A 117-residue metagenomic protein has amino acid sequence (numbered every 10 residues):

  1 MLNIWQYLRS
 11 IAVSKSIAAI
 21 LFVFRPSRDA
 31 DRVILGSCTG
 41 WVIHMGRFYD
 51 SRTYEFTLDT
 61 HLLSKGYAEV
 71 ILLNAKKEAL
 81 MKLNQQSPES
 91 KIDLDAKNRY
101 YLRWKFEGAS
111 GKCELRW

Functional and structural regions predicted by a protein language model:
M1-T39, R99-Y101, S110: Glycan-recognition and processing domains
S37-F48: Non-catalytic, beta-strand-enriched accessory regions in extracellular/secretory proteins and membrane protein
H44-G46, P88-D95: Exposed aromatic-hydrophobic patches
G46-S64: Beta-rich globular "head" domains
Y49, Q85-S87, F106-G108: A generic beta-sheet turn/junction motif
R52-T57, I92-K112, R116-W117: Noncatalytic modules at the cell exterior or secretory-pathway interfaces, chiefly beta-strand-rich lectin/adhesion
S64-L80, L115-W117: Short, surface-exposed beta-strand/strand-loop-strand elements in extracellular ectodomains
A79-E89: Solvent-exposed serine/threonine-rich low-complexity stretches and specific carbohydrate-binding patches
